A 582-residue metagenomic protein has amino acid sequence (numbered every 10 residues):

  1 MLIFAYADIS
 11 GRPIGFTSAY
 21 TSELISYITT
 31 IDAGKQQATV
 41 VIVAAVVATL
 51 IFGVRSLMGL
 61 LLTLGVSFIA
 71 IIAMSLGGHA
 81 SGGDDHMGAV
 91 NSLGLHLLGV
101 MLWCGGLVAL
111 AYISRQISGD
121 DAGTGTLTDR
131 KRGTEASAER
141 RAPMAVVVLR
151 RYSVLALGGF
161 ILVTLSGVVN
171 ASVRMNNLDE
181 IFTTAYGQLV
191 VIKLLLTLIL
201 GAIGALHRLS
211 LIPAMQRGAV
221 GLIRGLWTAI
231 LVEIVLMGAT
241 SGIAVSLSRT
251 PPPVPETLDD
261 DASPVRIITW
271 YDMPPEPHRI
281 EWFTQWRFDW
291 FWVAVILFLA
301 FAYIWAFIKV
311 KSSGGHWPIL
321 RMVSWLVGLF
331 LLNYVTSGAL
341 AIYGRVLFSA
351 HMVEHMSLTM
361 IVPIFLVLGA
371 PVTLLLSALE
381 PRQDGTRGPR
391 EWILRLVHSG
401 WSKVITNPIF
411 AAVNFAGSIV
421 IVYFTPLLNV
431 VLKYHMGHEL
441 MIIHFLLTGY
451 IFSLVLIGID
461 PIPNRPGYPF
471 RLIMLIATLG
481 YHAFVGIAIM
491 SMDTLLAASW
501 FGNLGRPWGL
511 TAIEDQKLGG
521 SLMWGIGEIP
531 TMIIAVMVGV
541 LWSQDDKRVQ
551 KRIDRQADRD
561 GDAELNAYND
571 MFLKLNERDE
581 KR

Functional and structural regions predicted by a protein language model:
M1-R582: Alpha-helical membrane segments of multi-pass proteins
